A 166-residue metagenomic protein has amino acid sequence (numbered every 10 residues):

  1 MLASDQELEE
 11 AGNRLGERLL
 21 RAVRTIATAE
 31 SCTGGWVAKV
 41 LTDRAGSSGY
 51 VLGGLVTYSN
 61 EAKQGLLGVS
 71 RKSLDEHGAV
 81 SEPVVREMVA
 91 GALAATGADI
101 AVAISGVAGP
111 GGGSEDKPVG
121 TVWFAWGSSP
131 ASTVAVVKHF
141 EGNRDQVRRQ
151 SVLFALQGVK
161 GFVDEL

Functional and structural regions predicted by a protein language model:
M1-L166: Short alpha-helical segments enriched in small residues
